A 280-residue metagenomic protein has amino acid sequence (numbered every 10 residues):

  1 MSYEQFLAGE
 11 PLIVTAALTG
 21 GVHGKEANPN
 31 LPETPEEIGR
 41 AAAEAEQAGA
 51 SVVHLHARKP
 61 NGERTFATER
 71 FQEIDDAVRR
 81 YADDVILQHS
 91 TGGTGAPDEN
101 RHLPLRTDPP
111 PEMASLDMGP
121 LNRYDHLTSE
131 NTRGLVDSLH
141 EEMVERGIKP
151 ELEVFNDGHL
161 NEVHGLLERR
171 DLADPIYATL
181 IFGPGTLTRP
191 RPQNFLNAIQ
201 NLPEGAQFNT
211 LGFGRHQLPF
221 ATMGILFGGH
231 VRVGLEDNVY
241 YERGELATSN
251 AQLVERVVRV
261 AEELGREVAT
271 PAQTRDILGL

Functional and structural regions predicted by a protein language model:
E4-N30, S115-N122: N-terminal small/glycine-rich loop or linker at the start of catalytic domains across soluble metabolic enzymes
A16, E63-H89, S138-E145, N197-G205 (+1 more regions): Alpha-helix-loop-beta-strand connector modules within alpha/beta enzyme cores
A16-R40, S90-E99, D125-S129, E153 (+3 more regions): Active-site mouth loops of central-metabolism enzymes
E26, S51-E73, I181-F182, V239-R243: Glycine-rich, proline-tolerant flexible connector loops at the mouths of alpha/beta enzymes
P35, T65-N131: Active-site beta->alpha loop and helix N-cap motifs at the rims of alpha/beta catalytic domains
I38, A45, H56, A114 (+4 more regions): Conserved, mostly hydrophobic/aromatic
M113-E236, A247, Q252: Catalytic alpha/beta core domains of metabolic enzymes, predominantly
R259-L280: Mid-to-C-terminal alpha-helical segments outside catalytic/metal-binding sites
